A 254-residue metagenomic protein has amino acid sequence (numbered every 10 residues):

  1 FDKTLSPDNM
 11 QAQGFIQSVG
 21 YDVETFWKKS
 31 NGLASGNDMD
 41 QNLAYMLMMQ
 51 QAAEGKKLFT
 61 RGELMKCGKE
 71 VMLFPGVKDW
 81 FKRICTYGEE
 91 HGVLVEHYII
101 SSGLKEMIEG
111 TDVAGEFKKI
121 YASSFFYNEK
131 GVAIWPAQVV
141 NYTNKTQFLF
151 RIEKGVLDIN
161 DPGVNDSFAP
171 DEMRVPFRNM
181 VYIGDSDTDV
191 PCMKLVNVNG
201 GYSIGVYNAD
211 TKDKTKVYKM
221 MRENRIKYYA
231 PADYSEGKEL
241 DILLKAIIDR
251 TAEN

Functional and structural regions predicted by a protein language model:
F1-E129, N224-K227: Alpha-helical substrate-recognition element adjacent to the catalytic core
Q13, T25, Y127, Q147 (+4 more regions): Acidic, low-complexity intrinsically disordered regions
A34, A44-M49, F126-D161: Low-complexity, serine/threonine/proline-enriched polar segments
V77, N165-D166, D189, D213: Amphipathic coiled-coil/heptad-repeat helices and related helical stalk/stem segments that mediate oligomerization
G110-Q138, N197-I204, N208: Extended low-complexity acidic/polar segments
K145-T188: Conserved Lys-Pro-Asp/Glu-containing loop-to-beta segment of HAD-superfamily phosphomonoesterases, centered on
V175-N254: Mg2+-dependent phosphoryl-transfer enzymes with acidic/Ser/Thr/Gly-rich catalytic loops
